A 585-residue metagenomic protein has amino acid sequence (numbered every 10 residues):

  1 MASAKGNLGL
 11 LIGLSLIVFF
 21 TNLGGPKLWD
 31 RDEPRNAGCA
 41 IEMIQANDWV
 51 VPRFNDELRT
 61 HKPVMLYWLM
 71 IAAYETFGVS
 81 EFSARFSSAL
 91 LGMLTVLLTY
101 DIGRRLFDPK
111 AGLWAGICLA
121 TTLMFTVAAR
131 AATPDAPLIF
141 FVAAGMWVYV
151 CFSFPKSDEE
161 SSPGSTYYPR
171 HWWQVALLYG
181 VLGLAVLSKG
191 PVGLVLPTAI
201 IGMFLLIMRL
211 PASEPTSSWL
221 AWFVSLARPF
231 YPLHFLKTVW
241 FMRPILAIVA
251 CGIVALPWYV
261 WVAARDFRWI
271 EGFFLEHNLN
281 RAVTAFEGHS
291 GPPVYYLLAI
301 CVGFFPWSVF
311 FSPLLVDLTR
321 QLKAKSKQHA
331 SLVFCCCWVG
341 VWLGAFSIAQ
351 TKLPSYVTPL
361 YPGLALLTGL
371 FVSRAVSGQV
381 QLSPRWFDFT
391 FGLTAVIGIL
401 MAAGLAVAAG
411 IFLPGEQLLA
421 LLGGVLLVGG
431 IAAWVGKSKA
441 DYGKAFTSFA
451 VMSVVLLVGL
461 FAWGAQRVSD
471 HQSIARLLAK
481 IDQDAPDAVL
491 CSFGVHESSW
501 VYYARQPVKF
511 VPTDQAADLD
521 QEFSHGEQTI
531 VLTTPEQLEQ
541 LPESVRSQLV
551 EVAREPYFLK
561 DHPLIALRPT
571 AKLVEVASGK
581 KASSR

Functional and structural regions predicted by a protein language model:
M1-P384, E555, D561-P563: Membrane-integral, polyisoprenol-dependent glycosyltransferases of the GT-C/oligosaccharyltransferase superfamily
K5, A176, G180, S218-W219 (+3 more regions): Membrane-embedded architecture of ER/inner-membrane glycosylation machinery
